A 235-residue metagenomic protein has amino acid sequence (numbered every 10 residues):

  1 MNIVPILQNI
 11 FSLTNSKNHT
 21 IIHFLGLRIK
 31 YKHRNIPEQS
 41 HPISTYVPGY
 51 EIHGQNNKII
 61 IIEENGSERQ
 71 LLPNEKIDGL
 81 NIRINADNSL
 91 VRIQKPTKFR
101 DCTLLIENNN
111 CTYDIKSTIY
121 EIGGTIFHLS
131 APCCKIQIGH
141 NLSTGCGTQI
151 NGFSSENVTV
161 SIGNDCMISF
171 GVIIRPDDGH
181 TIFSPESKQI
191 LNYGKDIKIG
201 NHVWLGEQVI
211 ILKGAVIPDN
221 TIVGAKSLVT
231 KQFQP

Functional and structural regions predicted by a protein language model:
M1-L7, H41-I43, L71-N74, V229-T230: Short, solvent-exposed secondary-structure boundary motifs
M1-Q39: Boundary detector for helix-to-coil junctions that initiate low-complexity/charged tails
H23, L27-Y31, E68-L71, L90-R92 (+1 more regions): Short, surface-exposed beta-strand/loop "edge" segments at domain boundaries and coil↔beta transitions
P37-K95, E107: Extended, small-residue-rich solenoid/repeat segments and analogous flexible loops that form exposed scaffolds
S89-A215: Flexible, glycine/small-residue-enriched loop-and-beta-strand segment within the central core of proteins
I217-P235: C-terminal/domain-terminus segments
